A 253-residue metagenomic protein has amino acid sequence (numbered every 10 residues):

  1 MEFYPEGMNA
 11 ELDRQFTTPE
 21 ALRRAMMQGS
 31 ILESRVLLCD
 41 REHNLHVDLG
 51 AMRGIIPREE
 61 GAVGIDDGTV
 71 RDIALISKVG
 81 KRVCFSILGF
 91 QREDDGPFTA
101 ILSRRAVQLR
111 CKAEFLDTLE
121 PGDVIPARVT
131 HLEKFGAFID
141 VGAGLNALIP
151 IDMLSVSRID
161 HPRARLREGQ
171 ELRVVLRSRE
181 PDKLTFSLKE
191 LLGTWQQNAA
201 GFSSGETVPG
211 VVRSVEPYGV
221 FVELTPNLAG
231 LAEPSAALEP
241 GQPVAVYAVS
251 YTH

Functional and structural regions predicted by a protein language model:
M1-H46, G50-F90: Charged, low-complexity terminal tails
M8-S30, T69-A74, R104-P121, P162 (+2 more regions): Short boundary/loop segments of OB/S1/cold-shock single-stranded nucleic-acid-binding domains
M27-E42, V83-G89, P121-E133, R173-V174 (+2 more regions): Structural detector for short beta-strands of small beta-barrel domains
E42-H46, F135-I139, Y218-F221: Short aromatic-glycine-enriched beta-strand elements
P57-I76, R110-A113, L119-E120, N146-R167 (+2 more regions): A cross-kingdom feature marking solvent-exposed beta-strand/loop segments within repeated, beta-rich binding/scaffold
L75-K112, V124, T130-G136, G142-N146 (+1 more regions): Hydrophobic, ordered structural segments
P126, T130-H131, G136-R177, D182-S187: Solenoidal tandem-repeat scaffolds enriched in leucines and small polar residues
T252-H253: Conserved small/polar residues in nucleotide/adenosyl-binding loops
